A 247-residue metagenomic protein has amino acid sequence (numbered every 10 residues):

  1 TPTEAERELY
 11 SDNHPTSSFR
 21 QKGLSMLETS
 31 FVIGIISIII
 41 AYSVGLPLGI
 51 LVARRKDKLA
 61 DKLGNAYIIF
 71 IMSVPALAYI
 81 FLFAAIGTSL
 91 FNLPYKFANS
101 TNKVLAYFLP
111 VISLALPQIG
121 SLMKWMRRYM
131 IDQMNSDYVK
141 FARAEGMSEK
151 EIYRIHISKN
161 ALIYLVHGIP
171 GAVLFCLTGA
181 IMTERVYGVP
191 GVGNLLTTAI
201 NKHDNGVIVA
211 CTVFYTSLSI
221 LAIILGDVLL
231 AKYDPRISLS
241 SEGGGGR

Functional and structural regions predicted by a protein language model:
T1-Y42: An internal, D/E-rich "acidic patch" concept
L9, G64-S121: Membrane-water interface segments at transmembrane-helix boundaries in multipass membrane proteins
N13-F19, F91, E145-E149, A161: Short charge-dense sequence patches
L27-V32, I36-R55, L59-A60, A76 (+1 more regions): Alpha-helical transmembrane segments of integral membrane proteins, especially multi-pass inner/plasma-membrane
